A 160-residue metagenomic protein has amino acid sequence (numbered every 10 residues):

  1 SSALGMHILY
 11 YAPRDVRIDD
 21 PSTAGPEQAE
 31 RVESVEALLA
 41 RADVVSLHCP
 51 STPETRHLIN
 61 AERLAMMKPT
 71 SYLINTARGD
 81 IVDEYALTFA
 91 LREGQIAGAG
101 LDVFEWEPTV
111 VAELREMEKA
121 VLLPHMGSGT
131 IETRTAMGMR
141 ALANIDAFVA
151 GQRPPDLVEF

Functional and structural regions predicted by a protein language model:
S1-L9: Conserved anion/nucleotide-ligand pocket segment
L4, A90, G94, N144 (+1 more regions): Change "in soluble alpha/beta enzymes" to "in soluble alpha/beta proteins
L4, E27-Q28, E116-E118: Short, structured coil segments at secondary-structure junctions
M6, M66-M67, M137: Methionine-biased hydrophobic packing positions in alpha-helices, especially within tandem helical repeat solenoids
R14-E113: Rossmann-like adenosine-cofactor binding region
S22, E107-F160: C-terminal helix-to-coil terminal segments
